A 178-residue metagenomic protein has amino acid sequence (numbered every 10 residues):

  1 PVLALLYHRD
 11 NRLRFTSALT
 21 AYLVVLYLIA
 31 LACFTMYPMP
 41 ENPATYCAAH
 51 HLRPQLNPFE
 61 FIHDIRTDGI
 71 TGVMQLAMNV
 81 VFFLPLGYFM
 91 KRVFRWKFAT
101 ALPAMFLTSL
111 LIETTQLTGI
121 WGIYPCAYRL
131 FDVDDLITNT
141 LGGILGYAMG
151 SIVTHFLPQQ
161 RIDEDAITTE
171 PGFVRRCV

Functional and structural regions predicted by a protein language model:
P1-Y128, I144-V178: Bulky hydrophobic segments
L130-G143: Membrane-interface transmembrane-helix boundary segments in multi-pass integral membrane proteins
